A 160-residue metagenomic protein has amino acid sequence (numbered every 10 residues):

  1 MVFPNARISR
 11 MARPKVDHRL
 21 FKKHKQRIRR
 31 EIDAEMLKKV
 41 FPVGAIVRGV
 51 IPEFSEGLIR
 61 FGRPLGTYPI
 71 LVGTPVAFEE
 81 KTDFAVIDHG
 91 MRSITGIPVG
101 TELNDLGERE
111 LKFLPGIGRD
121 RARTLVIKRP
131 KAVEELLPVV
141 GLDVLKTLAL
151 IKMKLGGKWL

Functional and structural regions predicted by a protein language model:
M1-R10: Conserved C-terminal portion of the radical SAM core fold that forms the substrate/S-adenosylmethionine-binding
M11-G107: Terminal RNA-binding accessory module
G66, T124, L155-G157: Sequence-pattern detector for short linear motifs and compositional/periodic biases rather than a specific fold
L103-L106, L111-L114, L125-V140: A short amphipathic alpha-helix within small helical-bundle interaction modules
E134-L160: Alpha-helical interaction/regulatory segments in DNA maintenance proteins
